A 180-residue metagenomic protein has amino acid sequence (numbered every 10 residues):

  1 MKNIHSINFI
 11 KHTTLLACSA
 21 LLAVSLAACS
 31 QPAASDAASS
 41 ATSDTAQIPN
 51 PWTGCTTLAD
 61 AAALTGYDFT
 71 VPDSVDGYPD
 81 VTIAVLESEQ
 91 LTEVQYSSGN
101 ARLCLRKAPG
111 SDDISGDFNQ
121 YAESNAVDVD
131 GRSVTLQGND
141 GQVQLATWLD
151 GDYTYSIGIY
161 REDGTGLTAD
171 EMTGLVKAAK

Functional and structural regions predicted by a protein language model:
N3-L16: Bacterial N-terminal signal peptides that target proteins for export
I10-K11, S39, A62: Low-complexity intrinsically disordered segments
A20-L21: Repetitive helical segments and hydrophobic/amphipathic motifs
V24-A28: C-terminal motif of bacterial Sec signal peptides marking the signal peptidase cleavage site
S30-P32: Bacterial signal peptide processing site
A34-T42: N-terminal hydrophobic targeting segments that direct proteins to the cell envelope
S43-G151: Short, solvent-exposed recognition patches
S156-K180: Surface-exposed amphipathic alpha-helical segments
